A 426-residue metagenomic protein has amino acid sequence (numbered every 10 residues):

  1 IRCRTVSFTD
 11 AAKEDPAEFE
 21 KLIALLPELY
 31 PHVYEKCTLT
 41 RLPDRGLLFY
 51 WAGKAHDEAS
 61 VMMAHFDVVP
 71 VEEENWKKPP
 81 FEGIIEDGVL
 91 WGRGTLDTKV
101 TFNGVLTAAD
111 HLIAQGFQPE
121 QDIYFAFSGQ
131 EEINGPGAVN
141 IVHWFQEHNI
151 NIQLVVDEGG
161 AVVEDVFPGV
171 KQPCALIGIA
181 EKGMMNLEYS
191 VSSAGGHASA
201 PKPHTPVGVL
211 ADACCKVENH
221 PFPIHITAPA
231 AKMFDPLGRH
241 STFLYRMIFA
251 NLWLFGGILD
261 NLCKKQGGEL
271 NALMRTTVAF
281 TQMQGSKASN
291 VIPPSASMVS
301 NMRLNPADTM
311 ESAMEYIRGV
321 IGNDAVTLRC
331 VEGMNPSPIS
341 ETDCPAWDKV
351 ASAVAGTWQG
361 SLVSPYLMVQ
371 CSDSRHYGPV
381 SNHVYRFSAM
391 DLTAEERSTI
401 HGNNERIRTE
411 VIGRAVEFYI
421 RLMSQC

Functional and structural regions predicted by a protein language model:
I1-T95, L112-Q121: Acidic/His- and Gly-rich active-site-bordering loop/insert found across diverse amide/peptide-bond hydrolases
A11-A12, E72-N75, P136-A138, V166-P168 (+3 more regions): Short, solvent-exposed loop/turn and secondary-structure capping segments
T40-P43, L48-Y50, A55-D57, V163-E164 (+5 more regions): An extended, acidic, His-containing surface patch that forms the Zn2+-binding/catalytic region of metallohydrolases
F66-D67, V217-P221, R318-V326: A common structural junction motif
V89-L90, L96-L176: Acidic/histidine-rich catalytic neighborhood of metal-dependent amide-processing enzymes
T107-A114, D212-K216, R421-S424: Short glycine/serine- and small hydrophobic-enriched flexible loop segments
V139, E147-E311, E315: Midchain, well-structured core segments that form catalytic/ion-binding scaffolds
